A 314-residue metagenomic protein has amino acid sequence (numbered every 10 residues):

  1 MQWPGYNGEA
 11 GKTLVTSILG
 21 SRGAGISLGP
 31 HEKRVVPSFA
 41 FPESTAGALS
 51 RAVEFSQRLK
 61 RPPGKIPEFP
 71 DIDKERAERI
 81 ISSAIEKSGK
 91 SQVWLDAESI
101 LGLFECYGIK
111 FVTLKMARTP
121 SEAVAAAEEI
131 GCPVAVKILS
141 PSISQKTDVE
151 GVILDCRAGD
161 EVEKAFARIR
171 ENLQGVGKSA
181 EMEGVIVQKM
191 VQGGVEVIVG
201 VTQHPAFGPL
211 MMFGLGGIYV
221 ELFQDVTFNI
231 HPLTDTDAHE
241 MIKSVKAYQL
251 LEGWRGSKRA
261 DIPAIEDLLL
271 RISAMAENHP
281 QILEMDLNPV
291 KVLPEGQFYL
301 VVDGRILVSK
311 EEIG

Functional and structural regions predicted by a protein language model:
M1-G314: ATP-dependent carboxylate/acyl-activation modules
